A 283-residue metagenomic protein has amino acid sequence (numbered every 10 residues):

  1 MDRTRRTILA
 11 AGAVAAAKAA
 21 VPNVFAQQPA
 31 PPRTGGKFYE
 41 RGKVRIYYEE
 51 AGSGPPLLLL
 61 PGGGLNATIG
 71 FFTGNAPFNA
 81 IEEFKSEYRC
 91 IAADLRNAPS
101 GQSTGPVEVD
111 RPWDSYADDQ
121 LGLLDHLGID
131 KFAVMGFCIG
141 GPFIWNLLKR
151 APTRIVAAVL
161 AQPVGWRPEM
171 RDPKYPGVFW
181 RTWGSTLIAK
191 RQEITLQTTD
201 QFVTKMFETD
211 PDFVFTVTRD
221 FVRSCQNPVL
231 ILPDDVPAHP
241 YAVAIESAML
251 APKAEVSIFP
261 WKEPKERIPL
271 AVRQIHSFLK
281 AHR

Functional and structural regions predicted by a protein language model:
M1-L9, R96: Twin-arginine (Tat) signal peptide motif
T7-A26: N-terminal export signals
V44-Q102: Conserved HGGG/HGGXW glycine-rich cap/lid loop of the alpha/beta-hydrolase fold
S115-K131: Conserved acidic catalytic loop of the alpha/beta-hydrolase fold
K131-L160, V164-W166: Conserved hydrolase catalytic core segment
C225, I231-P233: Short beta-strand/loop motif that positions the catalytic acidic residue of the alpha/beta-hydrolase fold
A238-V243: Conserved alpha/beta-hydrolase "acid-adjacent" motif
S257-R283: Catalytic active-site module of serine/aspartate enzymes centered on a nucleophile-bearing elbow/loop
